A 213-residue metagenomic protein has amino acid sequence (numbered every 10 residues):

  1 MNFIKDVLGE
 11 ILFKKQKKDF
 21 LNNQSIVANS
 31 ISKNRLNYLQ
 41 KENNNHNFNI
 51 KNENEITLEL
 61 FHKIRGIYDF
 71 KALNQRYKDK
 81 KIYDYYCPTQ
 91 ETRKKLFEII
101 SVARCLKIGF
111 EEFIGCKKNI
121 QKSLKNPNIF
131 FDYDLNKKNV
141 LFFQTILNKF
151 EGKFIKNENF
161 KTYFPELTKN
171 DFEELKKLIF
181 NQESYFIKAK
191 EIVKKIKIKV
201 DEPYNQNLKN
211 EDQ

Functional and structural regions predicted by a protein language model:
M1-Y185, V193, K197: Basic/hydrophobic alpha-helical interface regions
I192-V193, N210: Intrinsically disordered, low-complexity segments used as extracellular stalks/linkers and nuclear/regulatory IDRs
V200-Q213: Segments forming glycine/polar-rich beta-alpha architectures that bind adenosine-containing cofactors
